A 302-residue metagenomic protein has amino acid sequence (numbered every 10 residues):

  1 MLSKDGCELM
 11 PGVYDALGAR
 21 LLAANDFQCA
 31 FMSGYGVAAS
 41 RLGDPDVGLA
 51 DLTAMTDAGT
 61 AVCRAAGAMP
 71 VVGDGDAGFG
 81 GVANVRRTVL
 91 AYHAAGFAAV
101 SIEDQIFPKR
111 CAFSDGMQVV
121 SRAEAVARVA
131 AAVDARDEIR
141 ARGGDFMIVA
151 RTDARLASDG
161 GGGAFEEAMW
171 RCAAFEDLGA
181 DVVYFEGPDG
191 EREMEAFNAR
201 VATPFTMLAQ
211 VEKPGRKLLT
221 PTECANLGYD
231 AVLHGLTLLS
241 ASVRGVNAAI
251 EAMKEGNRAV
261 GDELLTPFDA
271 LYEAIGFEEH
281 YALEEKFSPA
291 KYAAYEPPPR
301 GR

Functional and structural regions predicted by a protein language model:
M1-Q210, P214-H234, A241, N247-E251 (+1 more regions): Alpha/beta enzyme core
G256-R302: Flexible C-terminal active-site loop/helix
